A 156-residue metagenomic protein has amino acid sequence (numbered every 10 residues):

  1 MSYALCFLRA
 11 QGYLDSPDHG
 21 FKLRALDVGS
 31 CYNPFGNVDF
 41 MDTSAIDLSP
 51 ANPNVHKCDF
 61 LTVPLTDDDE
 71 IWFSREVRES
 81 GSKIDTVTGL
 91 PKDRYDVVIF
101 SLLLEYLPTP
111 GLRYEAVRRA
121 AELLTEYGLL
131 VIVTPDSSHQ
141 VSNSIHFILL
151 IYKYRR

Functional and structural regions predicted by a protein language model:
M1-F7, R113-R118, H146-L150: Well-ordered, non-membrane alpha-helical segments in soluble/globular domains
M1-V87: Class I SAM-dependent methyltransferase SAM/SAH-binding core
A25-V28, I46, F60, Y95-L103 (+3 more regions): Structural signal for hydrophobic/aromatic residues that build the beta-strand cores of folded beta-sheet domains
N33, L104-P110, S137-H139: Short acidic, S/G/P-rich loop/turn micro-motifs used as interaction or catalytic elements
L65-D69, P108-Y114: Active-site-adjacent loop/helix micro-motif of nuclease/hydrolase catalytic cores
D85-G111: A short SAM/SAH-binding and catalytic strip from SAM-dependent methyltransferases
T88-P91, G111-L129: A short glycine-rich, Lys/Arg-flanked "PGG" loop and its adjoining helix->strand segment in the class I
L129-R155: Conserved class I S-adenosyl-L-methionine
